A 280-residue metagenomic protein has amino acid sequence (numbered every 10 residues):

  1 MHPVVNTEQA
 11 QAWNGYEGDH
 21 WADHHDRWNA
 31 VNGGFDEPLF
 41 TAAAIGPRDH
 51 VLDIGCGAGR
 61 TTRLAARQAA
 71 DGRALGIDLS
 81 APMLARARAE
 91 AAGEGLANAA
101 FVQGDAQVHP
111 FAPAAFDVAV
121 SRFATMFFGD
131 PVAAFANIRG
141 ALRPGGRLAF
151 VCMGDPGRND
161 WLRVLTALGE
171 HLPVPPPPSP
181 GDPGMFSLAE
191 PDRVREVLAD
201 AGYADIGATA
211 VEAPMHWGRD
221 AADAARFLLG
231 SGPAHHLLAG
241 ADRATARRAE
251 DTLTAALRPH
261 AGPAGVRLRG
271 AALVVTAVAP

Functional and structural regions predicted by a protein language model:
M1-P47, R60-L64, M83-R86, G93: Conserved class I S-adenosyl-L-methionine
H2, A12, H20, H24 (+3 more regions): Conserved Class I S-adenosyl-L-methionine
A43-I45, Q68-A69, L142: A generic alpha-to-beta junction signature in SAM-dependent methyltransferases
H50-H109, A133: Class I SAM-dependent methyltransferase SAM/SAH-binding core
A69, A91, G169, L198 (+2 more regions): Conserved hydrophobic residues forming the short capping helix/wall of the S-adenosyl-L-methionine
Q107-V118: A short acidic, Gly/Pro-enriched loop at the edge of an enzyme's catalytic core that lines a small-molecule cofactor
D117-P131, G154: A short SAM/SAH-binding and catalytic strip from SAM-dependent methyltransferases
V132, R139, R143, R147-R219 (+1 more regions): Conserved catalytic/acceptor-binding region of the Class I
